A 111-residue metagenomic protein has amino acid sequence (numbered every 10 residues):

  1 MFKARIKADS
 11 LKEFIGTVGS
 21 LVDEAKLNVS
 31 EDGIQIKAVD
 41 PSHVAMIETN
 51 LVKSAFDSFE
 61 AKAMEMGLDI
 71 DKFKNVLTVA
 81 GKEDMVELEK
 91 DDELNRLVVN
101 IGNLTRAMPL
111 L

Functional and structural regions predicted by a protein language model:
M1-G19, A25-L111: DNA polymerase sliding clamps and clamp-related checkpoint/processivity subunits
